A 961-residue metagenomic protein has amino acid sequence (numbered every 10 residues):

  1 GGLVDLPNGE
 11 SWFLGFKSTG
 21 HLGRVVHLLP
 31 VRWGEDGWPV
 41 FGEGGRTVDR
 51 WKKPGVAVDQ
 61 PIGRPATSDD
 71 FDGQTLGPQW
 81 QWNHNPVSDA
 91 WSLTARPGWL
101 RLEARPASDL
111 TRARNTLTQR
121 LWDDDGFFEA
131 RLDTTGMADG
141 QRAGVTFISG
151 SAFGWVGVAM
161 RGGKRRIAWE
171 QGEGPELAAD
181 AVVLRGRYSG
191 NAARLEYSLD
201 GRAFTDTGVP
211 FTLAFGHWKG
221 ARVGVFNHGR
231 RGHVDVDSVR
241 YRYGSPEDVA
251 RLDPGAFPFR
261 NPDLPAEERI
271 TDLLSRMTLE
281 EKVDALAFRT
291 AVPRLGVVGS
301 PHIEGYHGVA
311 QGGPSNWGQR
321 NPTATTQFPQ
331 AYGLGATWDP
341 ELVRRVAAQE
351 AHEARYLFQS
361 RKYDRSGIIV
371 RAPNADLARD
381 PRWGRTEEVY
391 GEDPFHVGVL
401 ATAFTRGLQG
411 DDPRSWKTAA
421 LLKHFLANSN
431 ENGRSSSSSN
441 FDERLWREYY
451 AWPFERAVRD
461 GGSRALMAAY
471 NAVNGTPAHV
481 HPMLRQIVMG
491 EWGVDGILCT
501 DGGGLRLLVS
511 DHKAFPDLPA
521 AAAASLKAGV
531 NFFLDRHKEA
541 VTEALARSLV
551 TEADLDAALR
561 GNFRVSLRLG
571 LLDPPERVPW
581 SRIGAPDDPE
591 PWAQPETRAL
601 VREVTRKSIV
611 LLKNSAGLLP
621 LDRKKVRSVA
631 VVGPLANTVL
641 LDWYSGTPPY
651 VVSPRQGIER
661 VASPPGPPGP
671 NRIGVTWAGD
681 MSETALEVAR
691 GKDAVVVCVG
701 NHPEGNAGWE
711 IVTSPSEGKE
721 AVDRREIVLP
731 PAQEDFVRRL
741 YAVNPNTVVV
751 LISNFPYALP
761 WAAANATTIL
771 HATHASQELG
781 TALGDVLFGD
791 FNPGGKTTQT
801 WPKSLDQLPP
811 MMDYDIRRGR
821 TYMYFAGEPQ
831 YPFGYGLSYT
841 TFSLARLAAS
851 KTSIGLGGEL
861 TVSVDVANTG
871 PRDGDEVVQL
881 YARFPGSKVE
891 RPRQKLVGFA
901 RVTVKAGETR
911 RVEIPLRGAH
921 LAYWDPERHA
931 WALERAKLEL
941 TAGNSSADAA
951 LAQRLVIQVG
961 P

Functional and structural regions predicted by a protein language model:
G1-A250: Carbohydrate-active catalytic/glycan-binding domains of CAZyme proteins, especially the secreted or lumenal ectodomains
L22, D124, A138-Q141, A152 (+6 more regions): Short loop/turn segments at connectors of secondary-structure elements within structured domains
E43-D49, L117-T118, F147, S238-V239 (+5 more regions): Short intrinsically disordered coil segments
S68, R101, F127-R131, V183-R185 (+7 more regions): Beta-strand secondary-structure signal
P175-G229, T768-A772, G898-A947: C-terminal structured "cap/appendage" subdomains that terminate the fold
A250-W924, A932-A947: Glycoside hydrolase catalytic-domain context in secreted enzymes
A949-P961: Short beta-strand elements
